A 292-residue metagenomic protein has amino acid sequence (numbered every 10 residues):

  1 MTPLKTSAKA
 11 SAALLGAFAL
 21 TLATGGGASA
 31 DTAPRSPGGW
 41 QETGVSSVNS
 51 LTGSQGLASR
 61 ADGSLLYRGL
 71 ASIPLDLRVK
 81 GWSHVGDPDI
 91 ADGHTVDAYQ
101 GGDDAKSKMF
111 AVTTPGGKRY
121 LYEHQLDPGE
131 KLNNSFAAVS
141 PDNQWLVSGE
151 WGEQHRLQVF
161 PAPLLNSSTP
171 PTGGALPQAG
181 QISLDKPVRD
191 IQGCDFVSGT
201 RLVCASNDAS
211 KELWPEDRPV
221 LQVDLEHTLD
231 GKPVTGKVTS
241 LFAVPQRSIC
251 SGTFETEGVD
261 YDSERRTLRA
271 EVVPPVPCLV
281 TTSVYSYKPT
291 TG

Functional and structural regions predicted by a protein language model:
M1-D31: Secretory targeting and sorting signals
T43-L70, S83-D87: Beta-strand-rich domains and repeat architectures in extracellular enzymes and scaffolds, especially beta-propellers
V45-S50, D76-G81, H124-K131, I182-P187 (+1 more regions): Surface loop/turn motifs at the tips and blade-to-blade linkers of beta-strand repeat domains
T52-G53, W82-H84, K106, K131-S135 (+2 more regions): Beta-rich catalytic cores
S59-D62, I90-G93, P141-N143, F196-G199 (+1 more regions): Residue-level detector of Asp-centered blade-edge/turn motifs that repeat once per structural unit in beta-propeller
S72-K108, R119-P128: Blade-loop segments of beta-propeller domains
S72-P74, D103-V112, E153-P163, K211-E226 (+1 more regions): Structural motif
K186-V234: Loop/turn-rich, solvent-exposed surfaces of beta-rich toroidal or solenoidal domains
